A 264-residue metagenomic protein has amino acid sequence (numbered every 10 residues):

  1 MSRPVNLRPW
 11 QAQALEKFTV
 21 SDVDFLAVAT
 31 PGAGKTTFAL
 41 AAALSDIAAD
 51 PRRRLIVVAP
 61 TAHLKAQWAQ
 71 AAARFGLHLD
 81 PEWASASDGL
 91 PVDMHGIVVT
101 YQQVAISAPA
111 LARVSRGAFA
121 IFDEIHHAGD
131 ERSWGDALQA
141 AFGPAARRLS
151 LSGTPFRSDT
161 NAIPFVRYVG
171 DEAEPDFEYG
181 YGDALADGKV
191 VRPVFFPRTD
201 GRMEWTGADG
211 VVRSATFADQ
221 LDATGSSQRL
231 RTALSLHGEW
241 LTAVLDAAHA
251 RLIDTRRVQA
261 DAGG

Functional and structural regions predicted by a protein language model:
M1-V28: Conserved pre-motif I regulatory segment
S2, T160-G263: Interdomain helical connector at the RecA1-RecA2 junction of SF1/SF2 helicase-like NTPases
S21-A27, R53, H95, A262-G264: Pre-Walker A (Motif I) flank of P-loop NTPase domains
A27, I97-V99, A120: Hydrophobic positions in the central parallel beta-sheet of the AAA+
P31-D46, P51-R74: Conserved Walker A/P-loop ATP-binding site and its immediately adjacent core in helicase/helicase-like ATPase domains
A62-L64, Q102-A105, H126-H127, T154-S158 (+2 more regions): Conserved nucleotide-binding/hydrolysis micro-motifs of P-loop NTPases
A72-A110: Inter-Walker segment of RecA-like/P-loop motor cores
Y101, L111-R157: SF2 helicase catalytic motif II
